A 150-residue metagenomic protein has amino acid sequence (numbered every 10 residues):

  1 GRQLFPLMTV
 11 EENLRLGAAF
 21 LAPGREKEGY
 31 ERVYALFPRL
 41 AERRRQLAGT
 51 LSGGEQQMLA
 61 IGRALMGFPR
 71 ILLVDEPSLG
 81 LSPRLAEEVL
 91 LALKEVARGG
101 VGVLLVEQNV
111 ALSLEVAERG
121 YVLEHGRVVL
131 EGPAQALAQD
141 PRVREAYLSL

Functional and structural regions predicted by a protein language model:
M8-E28, L36-A41, G132, L148-L150: ABC-type ATPase nucleotide-binding domains, specifically the catalytic core motifs of the NBD
L47-L51, E55: Conserved ABC ATPase signature
A64-L65: ABC ATPase C-loop
F68: Conserved catalytic motifs of ABC-family nucleotide-binding domains
L72-E76: Catalytic Walker B motif of ABC-type/P-loop ATPase nucleotide-binding domains
A86-G99: Helical segment within the ABC ATPase nucleotide-binding domain
R119, E131: Short, glycine/charged-rich "phosphate-handling" switch motifs in NTP-dependent and phosphotransfer domains
